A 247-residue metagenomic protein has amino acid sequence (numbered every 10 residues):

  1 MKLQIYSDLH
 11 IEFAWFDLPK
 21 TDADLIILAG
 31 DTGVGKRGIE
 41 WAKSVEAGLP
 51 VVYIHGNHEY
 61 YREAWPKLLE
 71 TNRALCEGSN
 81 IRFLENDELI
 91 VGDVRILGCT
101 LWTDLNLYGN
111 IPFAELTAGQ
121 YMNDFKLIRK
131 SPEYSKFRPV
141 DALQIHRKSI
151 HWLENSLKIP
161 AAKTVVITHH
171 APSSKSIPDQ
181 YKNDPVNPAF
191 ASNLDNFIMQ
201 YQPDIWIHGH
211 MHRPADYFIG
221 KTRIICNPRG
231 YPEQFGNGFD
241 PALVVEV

Functional and structural regions predicted by a protein language model:
M1-I54, E59-L68, K130-E133, P139: N-terminal active-site segment of His-dependent metallophosphoesterases
M1-Q4, E88-G98, F218-R223: Beta-strand-turn-beta hairpins that frame and shape the catalytic cleft of phosphate-ester-processing enzymes
I5-S7, I26-D31, V52-N57, R82-N86 (+4 more regions): Active-site neighborhood of phospho(di)ester-bond hydrolases with catalytic His/Asp-centered motifs
H10-F16, G33-R37, H58-L68, E88-V91 (+4 more regions): Active-site environment of divalent metal-dependent phosphoester hydrolases
K20-T21, V91, K158-A162, Q202: Glycine-rich phosphate-binding loop signature in dinucleotide/nucleotide-binding domains
Y53-E59, A64-F125: A basic- and aromatic-enriched beta-loop-alpha substructure that forms the phosphate/nucleotide- and DNA/RNA-contacting
S79, P178, D184-D204, M211-V247: Binuclear metal-dependent phosphoesterase catalytic core
L97-V165, A171-Y181: Active-site-proximal loop/helix segment associated with metal-binding centers of metalloenzymes
